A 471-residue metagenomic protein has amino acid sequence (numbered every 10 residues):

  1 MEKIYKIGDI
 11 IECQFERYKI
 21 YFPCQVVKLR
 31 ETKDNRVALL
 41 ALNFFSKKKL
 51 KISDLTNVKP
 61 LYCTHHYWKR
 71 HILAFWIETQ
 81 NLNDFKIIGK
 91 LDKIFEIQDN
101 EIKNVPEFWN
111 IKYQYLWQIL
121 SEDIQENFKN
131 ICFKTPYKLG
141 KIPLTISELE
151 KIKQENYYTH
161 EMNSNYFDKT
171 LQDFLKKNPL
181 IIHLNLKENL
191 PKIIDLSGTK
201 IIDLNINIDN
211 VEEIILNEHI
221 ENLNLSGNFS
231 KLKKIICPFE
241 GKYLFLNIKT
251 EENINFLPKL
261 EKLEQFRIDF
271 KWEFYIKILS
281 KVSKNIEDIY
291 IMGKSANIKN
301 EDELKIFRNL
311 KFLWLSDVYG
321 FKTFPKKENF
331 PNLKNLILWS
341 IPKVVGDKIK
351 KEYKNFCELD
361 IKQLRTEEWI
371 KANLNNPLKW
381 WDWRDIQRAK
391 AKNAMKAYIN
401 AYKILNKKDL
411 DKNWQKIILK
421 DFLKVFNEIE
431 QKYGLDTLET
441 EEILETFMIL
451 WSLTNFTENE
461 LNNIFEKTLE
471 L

Functional and structural regions predicted by a protein language model:
E2-E16: Short coil-to-beta transition motif at edge beta-strands of beta-rich domains
G8, K311, N329-K432: C-terminal capping region of solenoid repeat domains
I20-R30: Short beta-strand-centered aromatic/proline hotspots
K28-L55: Basic/aromatic-rich interaction segments and small domains that mediate binding to polyanionic partners
S46-N127: Intrinsically disordered, low-complexity, charged/polar segments
P136-K192, L196-E212, L216-K231, C237-N253 (+5 more regions): Concave beta-strand-loop units of leucine-rich repeat
D269, M292, S316, K424 (+3 more regions): Positions within ordered alpha-helical repeat solenoids
Y353, D360-Q363, Y433-L471: Amphipathic alpha-helical binding modules
